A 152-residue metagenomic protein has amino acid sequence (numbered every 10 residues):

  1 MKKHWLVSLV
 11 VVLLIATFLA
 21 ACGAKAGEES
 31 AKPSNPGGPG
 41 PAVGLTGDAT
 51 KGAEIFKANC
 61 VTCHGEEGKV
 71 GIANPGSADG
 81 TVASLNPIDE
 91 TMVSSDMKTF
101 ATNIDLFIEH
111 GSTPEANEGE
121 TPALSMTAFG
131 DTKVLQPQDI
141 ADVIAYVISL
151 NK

Functional and structural regions predicted by a protein language model:
M1-L9: Bacterial N-terminal signal peptides that target proteins for export
F18-A21: C-terminal motif of bacterial Sec signal peptides marking the signal peptidase cleavage site
A24-I55, V70-I72: Electrostatic cytochrome c docking/interface patches
G52-E67, M126, V143, V147: The canonical Cys-X-X-Cys-His
H64, E109-S112, I148-N151: Protein kinase-like catalytic domain
K69-E109, A128-T132: Gly/Gly-Pro-rich "capping" loops immediately C-terminal to redox-active cysteine motifs in periplasmic/lumenal
L106, F129-K152: C-terminal capping alpha-helices of c-type cytochrome domains
S112-E120: Proline-centered turn/helix-capping motifs that create local helix->coil transitions or kinks
